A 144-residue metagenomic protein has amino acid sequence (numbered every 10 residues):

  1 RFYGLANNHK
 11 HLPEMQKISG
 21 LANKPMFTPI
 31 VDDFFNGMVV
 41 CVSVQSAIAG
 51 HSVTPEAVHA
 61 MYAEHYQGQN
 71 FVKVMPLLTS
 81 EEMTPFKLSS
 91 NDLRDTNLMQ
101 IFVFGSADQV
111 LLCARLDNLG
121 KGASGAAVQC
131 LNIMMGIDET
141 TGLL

Functional and structural regions predicted by a protein language model:
R1-L112: C-terminal substrate-binding/catalytic lobe of Rossmann-fold NAD(P)-dependent oxidoreductases
L98-L144: NAD(P)-dependent Rossmann-like dehydrogenase/reductase catalytic/cofactor-binding core
